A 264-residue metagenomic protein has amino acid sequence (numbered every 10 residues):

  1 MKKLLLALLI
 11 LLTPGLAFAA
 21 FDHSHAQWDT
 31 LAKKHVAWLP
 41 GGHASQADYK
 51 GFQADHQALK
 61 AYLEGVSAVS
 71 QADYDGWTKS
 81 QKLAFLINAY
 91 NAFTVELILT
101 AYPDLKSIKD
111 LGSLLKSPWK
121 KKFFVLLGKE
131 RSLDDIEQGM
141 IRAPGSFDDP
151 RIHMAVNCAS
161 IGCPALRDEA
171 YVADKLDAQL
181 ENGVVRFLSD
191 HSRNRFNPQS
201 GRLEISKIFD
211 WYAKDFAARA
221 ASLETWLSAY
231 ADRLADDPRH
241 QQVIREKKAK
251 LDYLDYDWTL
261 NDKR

Functional and structural regions predicted by a protein language model:
L4-T13: Sec-dependent N-terminal signal peptides
T13-P14, Y102: Single-residue recognition of alpha-helix boundary sites
G15-A19: Sec/Tat signal peptide C-region and signal peptidase I cleavage site
A20-I87, N91-R264: Interaction/scaffold regions that mediate signaling and macromolecular assembly across diverse proteins
